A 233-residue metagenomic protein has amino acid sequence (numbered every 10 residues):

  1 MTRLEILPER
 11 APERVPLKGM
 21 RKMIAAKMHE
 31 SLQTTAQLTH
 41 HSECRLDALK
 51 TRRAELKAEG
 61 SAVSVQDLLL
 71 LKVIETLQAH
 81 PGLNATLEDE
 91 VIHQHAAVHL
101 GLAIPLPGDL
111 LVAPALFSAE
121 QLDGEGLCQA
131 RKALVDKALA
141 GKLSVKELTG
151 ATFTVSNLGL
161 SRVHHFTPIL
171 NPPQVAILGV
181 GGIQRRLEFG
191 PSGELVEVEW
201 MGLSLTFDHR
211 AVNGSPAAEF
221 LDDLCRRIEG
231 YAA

Functional and structural regions predicted by a protein language model:
M1-A233: C-terminal catalytic/motor cores of large multi-domain enzyme assemblies
